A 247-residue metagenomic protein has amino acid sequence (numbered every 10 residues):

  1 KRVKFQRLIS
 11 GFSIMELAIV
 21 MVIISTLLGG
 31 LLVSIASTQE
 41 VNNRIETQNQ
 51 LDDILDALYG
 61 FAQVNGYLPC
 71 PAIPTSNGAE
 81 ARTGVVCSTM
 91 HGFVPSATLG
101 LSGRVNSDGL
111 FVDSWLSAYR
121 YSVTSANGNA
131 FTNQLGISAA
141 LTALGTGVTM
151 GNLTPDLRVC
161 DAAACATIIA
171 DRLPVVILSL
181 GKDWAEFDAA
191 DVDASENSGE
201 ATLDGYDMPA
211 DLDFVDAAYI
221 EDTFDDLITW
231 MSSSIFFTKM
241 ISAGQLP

Functional and structural regions predicted by a protein language model:
K1-R7: N-terminal secretory signal peptides that target proteins for export/translocation
I9-Q39: N-terminal single-pass transmembrane signal-anchor helix
S37-P247: N-terminal pilin/flagellin-like segments and related low-complexity appendage regions
